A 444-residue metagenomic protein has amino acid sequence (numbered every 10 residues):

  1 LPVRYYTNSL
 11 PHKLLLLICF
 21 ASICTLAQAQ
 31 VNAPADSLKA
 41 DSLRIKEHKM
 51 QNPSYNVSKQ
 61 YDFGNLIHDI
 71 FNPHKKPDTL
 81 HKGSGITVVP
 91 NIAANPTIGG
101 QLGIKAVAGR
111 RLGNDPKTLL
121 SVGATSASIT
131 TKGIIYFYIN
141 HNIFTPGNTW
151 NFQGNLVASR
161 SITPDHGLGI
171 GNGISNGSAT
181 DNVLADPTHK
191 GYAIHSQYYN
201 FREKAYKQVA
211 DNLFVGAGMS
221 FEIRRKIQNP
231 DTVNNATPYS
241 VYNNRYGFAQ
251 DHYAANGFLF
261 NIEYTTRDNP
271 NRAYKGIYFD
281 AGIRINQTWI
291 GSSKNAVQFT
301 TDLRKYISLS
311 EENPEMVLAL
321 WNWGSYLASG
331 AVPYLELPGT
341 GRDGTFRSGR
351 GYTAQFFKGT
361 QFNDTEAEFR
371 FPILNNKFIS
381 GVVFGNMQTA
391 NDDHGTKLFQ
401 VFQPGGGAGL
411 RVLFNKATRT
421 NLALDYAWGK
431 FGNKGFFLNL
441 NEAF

Functional and structural regions predicted by a protein language model:
L1-S37, I307: Bacterial Sec-dependent N-terminal signal peptides
V31, D36, D41-I67, P73-H74 (+2 more regions): Transmembrane beta-strand segments of outer-membrane beta-barrel domains in Gram-negative and organellar OMPs
H74-S84, L112-L120, P146-F152, D211-N212 (+6 more regions): Short loop/turn motifs that connect adjacent beta-strands in outer-membrane beta-barrel proteins
T79-V88, A94-Q250, A254, Q355-G359 (+2 more regions): Gram-negative/organellar outer-membrane beta-barrel architecture
V88-P90, T125-A127, F152-L156, V215-A217 (+7 more regions): Membrane-embedded beta-strand positions of outer-membrane beta-barrel proteins
L102-N114, F137-G147, K207, F260 (+6 more regions): Feature captures outer-membrane beta-barrel proteins of Gram-negative bacteria and organelles
G109-G113, S128-K132, S159-T163, R224-K226 (+7 more regions): Sequence/structural signature of outer-membrane beta-barrel proteins
F258-N261, R267-I379: C-terminal outer-membrane beta-barrel translocator/porin domains of Gram-negative envelope proteins and their
